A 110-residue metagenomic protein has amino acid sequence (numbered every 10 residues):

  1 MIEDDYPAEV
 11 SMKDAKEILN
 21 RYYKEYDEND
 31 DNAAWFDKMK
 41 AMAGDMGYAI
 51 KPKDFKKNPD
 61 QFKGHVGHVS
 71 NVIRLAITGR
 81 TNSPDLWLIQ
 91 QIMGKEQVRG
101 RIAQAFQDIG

Functional and structural regions predicted by a protein language model:
M1-F62: Small-residue-rich helix-loop
D37-I109: Charged substrate- and nucleic-acid-binding regions of tRNA-handling and nucleotidyl-transfer enzymes, centered on
